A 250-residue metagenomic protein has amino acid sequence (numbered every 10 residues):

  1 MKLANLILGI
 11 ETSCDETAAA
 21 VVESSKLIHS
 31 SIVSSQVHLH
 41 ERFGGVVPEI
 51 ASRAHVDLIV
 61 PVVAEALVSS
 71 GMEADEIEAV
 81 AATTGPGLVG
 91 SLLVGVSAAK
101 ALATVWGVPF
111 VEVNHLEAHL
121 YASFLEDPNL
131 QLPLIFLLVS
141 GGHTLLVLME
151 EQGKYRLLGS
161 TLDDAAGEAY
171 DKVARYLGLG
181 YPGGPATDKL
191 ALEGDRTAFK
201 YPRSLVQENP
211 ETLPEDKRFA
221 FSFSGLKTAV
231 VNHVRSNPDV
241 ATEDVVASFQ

Functional and structural regions predicted by a protein language model:
M1-L3, V113-I135: Conserved phosphate-binding catalytic cores of ATP/NTP-utilizing and phosphoryl-transfer enzymes
L3-E76, A82-P86, H115, H119 (+1 more regions): N-terminal beta-alpha supersecondary unit
I7-G9, A81, S91, L134-L138: Short glycine-aspartate micro-motif
T17-V22, F136, T144-L148: Short beta-strand scaffold segments in enzyme catalytic cores
S70-E76, S97-E117, A122: Nucleotide and nucleotide-moiety/phosphate-recognizing core
E73, L190-Q250: A contiguous, well-structured pocket-lining segment that forms one wall/lid of small-molecule binding clefts in soluble
A82-W106, L125: Short Gly/Thr/Asp-enriched flexible loops that form oxyanion-binding sites at enzyme active sites
P128, E150-D195, K227-T228, N232-P238: Glycine-rich phosphate-binding loop plus the immediately following alpha-helix
